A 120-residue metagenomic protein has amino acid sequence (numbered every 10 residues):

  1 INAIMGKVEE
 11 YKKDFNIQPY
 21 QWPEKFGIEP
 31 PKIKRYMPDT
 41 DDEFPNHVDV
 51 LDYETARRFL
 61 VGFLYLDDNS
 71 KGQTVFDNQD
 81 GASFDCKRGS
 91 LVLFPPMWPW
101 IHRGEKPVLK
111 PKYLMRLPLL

Functional and structural regions predicted by a protein language model:
I1-L91, P99-L120: Fe(II)/2-oxoglutarate oxygenase catalytic core
